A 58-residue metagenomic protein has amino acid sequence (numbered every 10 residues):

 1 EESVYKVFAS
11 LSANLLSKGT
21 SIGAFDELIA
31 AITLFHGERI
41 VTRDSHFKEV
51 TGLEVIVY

Functional and structural regions predicted by a protein language model:
E1-R39: Active-site neighborhoods of divalent-metal-dependent phosphate/nucleic-acid chemistry enzymes
A30, F35-Y58: Acidic, PIN/NYN-like endoribonuclease modules and their adjacent C-terminal/linker elements
